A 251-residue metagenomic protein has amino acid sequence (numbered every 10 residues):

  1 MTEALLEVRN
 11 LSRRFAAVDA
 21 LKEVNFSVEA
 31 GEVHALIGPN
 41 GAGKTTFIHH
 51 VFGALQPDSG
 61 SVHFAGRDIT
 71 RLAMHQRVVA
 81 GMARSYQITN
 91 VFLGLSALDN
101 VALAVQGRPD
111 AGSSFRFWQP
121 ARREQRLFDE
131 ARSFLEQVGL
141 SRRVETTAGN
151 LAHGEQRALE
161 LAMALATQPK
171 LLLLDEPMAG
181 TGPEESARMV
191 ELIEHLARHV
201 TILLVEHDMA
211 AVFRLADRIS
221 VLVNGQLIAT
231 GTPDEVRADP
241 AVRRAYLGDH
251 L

Functional and structural regions predicted by a protein language model:
T2-L251: Glycine-rich phosphate-binding loops of nucleotide-dependent enzymes
